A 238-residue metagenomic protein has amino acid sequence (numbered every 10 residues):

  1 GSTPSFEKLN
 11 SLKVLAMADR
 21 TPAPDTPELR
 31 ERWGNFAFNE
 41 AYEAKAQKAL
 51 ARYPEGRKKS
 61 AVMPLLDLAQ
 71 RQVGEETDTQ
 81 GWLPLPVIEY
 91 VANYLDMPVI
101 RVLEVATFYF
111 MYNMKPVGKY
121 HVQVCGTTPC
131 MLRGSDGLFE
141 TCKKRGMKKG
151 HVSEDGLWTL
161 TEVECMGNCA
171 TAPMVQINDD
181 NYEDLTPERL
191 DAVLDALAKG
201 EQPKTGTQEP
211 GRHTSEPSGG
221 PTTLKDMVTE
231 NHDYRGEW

Functional and structural regions predicted by a protein language model:
G1-L15: N-terminal amphipathic/basic-hydrophobic helices that include classical n-h-c signal peptides and signal-anchor
L12-W238: Signature of N-terminal electron-transfer/Fe-S-associated modules in redox systems
